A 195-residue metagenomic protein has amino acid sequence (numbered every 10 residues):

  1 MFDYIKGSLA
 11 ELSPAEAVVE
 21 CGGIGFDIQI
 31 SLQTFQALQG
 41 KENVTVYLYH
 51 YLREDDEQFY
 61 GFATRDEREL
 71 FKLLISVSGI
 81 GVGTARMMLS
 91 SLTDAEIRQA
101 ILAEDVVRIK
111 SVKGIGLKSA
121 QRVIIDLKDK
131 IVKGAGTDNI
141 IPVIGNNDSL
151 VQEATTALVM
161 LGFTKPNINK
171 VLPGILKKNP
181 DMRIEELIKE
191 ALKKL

Functional and structural regions predicted by a protein language model:
M1-S76, E185-L195: Structure-specific DNA junction-binding interface
E57-F62, V82-I101, R122-K133: Amphipathic, charged-and-aliphatic alpha-helical interface segments that function as noncatalytic docking
E69-L73, T84, D105-R108, L150-A157 (+1 more regions): A general alpha-helix detector
V77, S91, A103-E104, K130-T137 (+2 more regions): Conserved, well-folded catalytic cores of nucleic-acid-processing and energy-transducing macromolecular machines
A85, I97, A120, I168-V171 (+1 more regions): Small-residue helix-packing motif on alpha-helices
V123-I175: Strongly charged, low-complexity linkers/loops
L161-L195: C-terminal, charged interaction/regulatory segments at domain termini
